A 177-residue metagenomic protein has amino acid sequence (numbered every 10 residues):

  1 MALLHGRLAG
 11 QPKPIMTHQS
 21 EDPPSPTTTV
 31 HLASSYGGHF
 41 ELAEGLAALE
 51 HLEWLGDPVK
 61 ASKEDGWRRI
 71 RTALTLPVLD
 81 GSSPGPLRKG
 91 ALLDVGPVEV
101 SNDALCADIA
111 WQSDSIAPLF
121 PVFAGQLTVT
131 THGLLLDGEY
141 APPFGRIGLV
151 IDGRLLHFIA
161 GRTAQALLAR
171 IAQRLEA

Functional and structural regions predicted by a protein language model:
M1-A2, L135-L136, G148: Short intrinsically disordered, low-complexity coil segments enriched in acidic
A2-L87: Hydrophobic ligand-binding cavity/cleft-lining segments
G6, A141-A177: A conserved amphipathic terminal alpha-helix motif
L32-A47, G66, D94-C106, V129-G133 (+1 more regions): Solvent-exposed, well-ordered amphipathic alpha-helical segments that flank/support binding or catalytic loops
E44, D80-P86, L119-P121, F144-G148 (+2 more regions): Short acidic, gly/pro-rich beta-turn/loop elements at beta-sheet edges and active-site/ligand-binding grooves
E50-W54, L127-V129, D152-F158: Generic alpha-helical propensity signal that fires on short helical segments and nearby coil/disordered stretches
W54-E64, P77-G133, E139-A141: Hydrophobic-ligand binding "helix-grip"
G133-L134, A164: Hydrophobic packing residues in well-ordered alpha-helices of helical domains and bundles
